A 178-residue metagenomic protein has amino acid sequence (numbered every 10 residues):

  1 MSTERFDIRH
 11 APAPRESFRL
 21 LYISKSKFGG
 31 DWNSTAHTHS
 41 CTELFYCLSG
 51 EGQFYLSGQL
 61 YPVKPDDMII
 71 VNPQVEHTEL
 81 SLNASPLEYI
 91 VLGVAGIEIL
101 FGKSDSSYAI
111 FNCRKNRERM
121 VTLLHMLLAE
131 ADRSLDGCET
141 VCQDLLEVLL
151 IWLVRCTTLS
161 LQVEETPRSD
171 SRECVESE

Functional and structural regions predicted by a protein language model:
M1-K64, M68, N83, S107-I110: Generic protein-terminus/edge-of-domain signal
A36, L80, L161-E165: Short, hydrophobic secondary-structure boundary micro-motifs
A36, R172, E176: Residue-level marker of regulatory loop/turn positions in helix-turn-helix DNA-binding domains and in histidine
Q74-I97: Ligand-binding loop in jelly-roll beta-barrel domains
A95-D105: Short peripheral tails and domain-boundary helices/loops at the edges of structured domains
K103-E164, D170, E178: Amphipathic alpha-helical segments enriched in hydrophobic/aromatic residues interleaved with Lys/Arg
